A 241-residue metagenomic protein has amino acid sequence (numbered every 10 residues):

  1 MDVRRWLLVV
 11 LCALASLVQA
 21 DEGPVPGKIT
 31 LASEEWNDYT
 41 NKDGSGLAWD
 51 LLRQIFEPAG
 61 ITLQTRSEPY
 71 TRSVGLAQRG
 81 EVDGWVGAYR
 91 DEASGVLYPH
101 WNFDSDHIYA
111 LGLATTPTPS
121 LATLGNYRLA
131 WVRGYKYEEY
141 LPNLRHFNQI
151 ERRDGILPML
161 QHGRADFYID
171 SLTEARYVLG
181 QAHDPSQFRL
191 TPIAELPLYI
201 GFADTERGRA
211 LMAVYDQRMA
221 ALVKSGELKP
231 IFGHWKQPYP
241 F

Functional and structural regions predicted by a protein language model:
L8-S16: Bacterial N-terminal signal peptides
D21-V96, A130, S225, W235: Extracytoplasmic small-molecule ligand-binding "clamshell" domains of the periplasmic binding protein/Venus flytrap
S33-E34, S105-I108, G180-M219, Y239-F241: Periplasmic-binding protein-like
L47, L51, T123-G125, S171 (+3 more regions): Short amphipathic alpha-helical coupling segments at ligand-binding clamshell hinges and other catalytic/signaling
T62-P69, R145-R152, I156-M159, R189-L190: Short beta-strand-to-loop elements that line the ligand-binding cleft of bilobed periplasmic-binding protein-like
G75-R79, A88-V96, D166-A194: A ligand-binding cleft/hinge motif common to bilobed small-molecule-binding domains
L111-L129: Flexible hinge/capping segments at coil-to-helix
K136-R152, M219-F241: Ligand-binding clefts/hinges and TM-proximal coupling segments of bilobed small-molecule sensing domains
